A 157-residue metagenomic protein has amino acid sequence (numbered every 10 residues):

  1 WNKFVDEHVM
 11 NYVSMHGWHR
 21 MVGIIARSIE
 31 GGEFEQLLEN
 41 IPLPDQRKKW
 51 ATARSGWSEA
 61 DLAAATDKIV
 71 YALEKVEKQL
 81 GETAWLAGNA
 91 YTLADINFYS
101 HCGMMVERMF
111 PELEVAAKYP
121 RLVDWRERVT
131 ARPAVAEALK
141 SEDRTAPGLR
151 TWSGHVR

Functional and structural regions predicted by a protein language model:
E7-E127: GST-like fold's C-terminal all-alpha helical module
A116-R157: Long, positively charged, glycine-interspersed low-complexity recognition regions
